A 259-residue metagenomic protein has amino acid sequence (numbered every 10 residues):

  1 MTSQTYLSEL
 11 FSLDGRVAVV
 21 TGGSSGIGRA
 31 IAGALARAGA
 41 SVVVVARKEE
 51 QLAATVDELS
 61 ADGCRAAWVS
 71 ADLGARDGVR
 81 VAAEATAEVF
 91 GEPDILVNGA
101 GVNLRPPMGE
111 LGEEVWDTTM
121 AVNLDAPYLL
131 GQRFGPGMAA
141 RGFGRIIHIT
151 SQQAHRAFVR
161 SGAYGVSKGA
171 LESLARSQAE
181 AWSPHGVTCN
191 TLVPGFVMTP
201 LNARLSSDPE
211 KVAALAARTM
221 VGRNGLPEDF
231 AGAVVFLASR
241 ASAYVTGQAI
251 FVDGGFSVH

Functional and structural regions predicted by a protein language model:
V17, S24-S25: Conserved glycine-rich cofactor-binding loop
V97, S183, T188, V245-G247: Short, small/polar-rich loop/turn modules that mediate ligand/substrate recognition or access, typified
P107-M108, G112-M120, I146, K211 (+1 more regions): Substrate-binding pocket helix/loop in short-chain dehydrogenase/reductase
Y128, F143, R223-V252, S257-V258: C-terminal substrate-recognition "lid" of short-chain dehydrogenase/reductases
G131, S167, A175: Active-site helix of classical SDR
P136, E180-P184, A243: Alpha-helical segment proximal to the catalytic Tyr-Lys
S151: Residue(s) in the substrate-gating loop at a strand-loop-helix junction that position the organic substrate next
